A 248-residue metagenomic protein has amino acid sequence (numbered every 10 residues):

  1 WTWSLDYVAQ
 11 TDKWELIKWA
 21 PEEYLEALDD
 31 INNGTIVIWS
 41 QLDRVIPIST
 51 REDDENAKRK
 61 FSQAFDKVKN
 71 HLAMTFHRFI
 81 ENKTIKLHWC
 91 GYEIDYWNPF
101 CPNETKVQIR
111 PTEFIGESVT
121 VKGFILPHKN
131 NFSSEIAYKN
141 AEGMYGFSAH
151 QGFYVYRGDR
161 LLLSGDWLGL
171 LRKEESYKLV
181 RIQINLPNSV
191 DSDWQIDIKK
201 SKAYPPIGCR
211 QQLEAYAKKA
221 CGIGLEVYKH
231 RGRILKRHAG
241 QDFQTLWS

Functional and structural regions predicted by a protein language model:
W1-W89: GHKL-type ATPase core
T2-L5, L16-A20, E93-P111, L162-L168: Short amphipathic beta-strand/extended segments with alternating polar/hydrophobic composition
Q41, I46-I48, Y96-N98, L163-D166 (+1 more regions): Short helix/loop capping segments that flank catalytic or ligand/cofactor-binding pockets
Q41-D43, G91, D159, N188: Short, flexible loop/turn elements at secondary-structure junctions
A64, V107-S248: Charged regulatory segments coupled to nucleotide-binding catalytic modules in large multidomain enzymes
A73, H77-S118: Accessory nucleic acid-recognition modules appended to NTPase machines
